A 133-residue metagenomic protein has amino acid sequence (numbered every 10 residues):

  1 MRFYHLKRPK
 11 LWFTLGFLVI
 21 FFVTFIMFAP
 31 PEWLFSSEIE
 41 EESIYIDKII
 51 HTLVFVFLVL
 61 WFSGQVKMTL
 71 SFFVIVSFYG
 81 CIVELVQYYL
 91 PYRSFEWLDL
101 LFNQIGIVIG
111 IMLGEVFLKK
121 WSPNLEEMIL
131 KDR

Functional and structural regions predicted by a protein language model:
M1-F62, D132-R133: "…centered on the first transmembrane helix and the immediately adjacent amphipathic helix/loop
K10-L11, Q65-F73, E96-W97: Membrane-helix interface segments
G16-I26, S71-Y88, F95, Q104: Small-polar-interrupted transmembrane alpha-helices in polytopic inner-membrane proteins
F28-P31, K67, P91-Y92, L118: Short helix-capping/hinge motifs at transmembrane helix termini and TM-loop junctions
W33-I39, I44, V83-I105: Interfacial helix-loop-helix junctions of multi-pass membrane proteins
I50-T52, L85-R93, M112-V116: Juxtamembrane membrane-interface segments at transmembrane alpha-helix termini
T52-L70, G106-F117: Membrane-interfacial alpha-helical segments at the cytosolic side of multi-pass membrane proteins
M112, V116-R133: Membrane-proximal cytoplasmic C-terminal regulatory module of class A 7TM GPCRs
